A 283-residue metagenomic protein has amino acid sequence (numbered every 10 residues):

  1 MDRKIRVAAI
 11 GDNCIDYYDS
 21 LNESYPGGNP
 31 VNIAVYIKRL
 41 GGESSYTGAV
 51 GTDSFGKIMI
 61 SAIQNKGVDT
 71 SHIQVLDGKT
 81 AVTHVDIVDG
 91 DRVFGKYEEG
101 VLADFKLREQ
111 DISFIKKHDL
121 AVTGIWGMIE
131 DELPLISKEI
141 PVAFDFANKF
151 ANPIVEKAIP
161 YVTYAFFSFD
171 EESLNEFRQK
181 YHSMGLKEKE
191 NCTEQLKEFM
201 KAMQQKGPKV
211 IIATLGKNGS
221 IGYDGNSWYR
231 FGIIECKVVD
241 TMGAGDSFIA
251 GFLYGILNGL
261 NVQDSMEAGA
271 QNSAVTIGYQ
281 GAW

Functional and structural regions predicted by a protein language model:
M1-R6, K180-W283: Conserved phosphate-binding/catalytic region of the ribokinase-like
K4, I15-S20, S24, G42-L120: Conserved N-terminal subdomain of the carbohydrate kinase-like
R6, D119-L120, Y164, V210: Structural motif
R6-D12, A143: Short, hydrophobic/glycine-enriched beta-strand segments
D12-N13, W126, S247: Active-site metal-binding loops of divalent metal-dependent hydrolases
P30-R39: Histidine-anchored nucleotide/phosphate-binding helix
I115-K116, I159, Q205: A short, aliphatic-rich alpha-helical micro-motif
L120-E198, K217-S220: Conserved beta-alpha-beta core of the PfkB/ribokinase-like small-molecule kinase fold
